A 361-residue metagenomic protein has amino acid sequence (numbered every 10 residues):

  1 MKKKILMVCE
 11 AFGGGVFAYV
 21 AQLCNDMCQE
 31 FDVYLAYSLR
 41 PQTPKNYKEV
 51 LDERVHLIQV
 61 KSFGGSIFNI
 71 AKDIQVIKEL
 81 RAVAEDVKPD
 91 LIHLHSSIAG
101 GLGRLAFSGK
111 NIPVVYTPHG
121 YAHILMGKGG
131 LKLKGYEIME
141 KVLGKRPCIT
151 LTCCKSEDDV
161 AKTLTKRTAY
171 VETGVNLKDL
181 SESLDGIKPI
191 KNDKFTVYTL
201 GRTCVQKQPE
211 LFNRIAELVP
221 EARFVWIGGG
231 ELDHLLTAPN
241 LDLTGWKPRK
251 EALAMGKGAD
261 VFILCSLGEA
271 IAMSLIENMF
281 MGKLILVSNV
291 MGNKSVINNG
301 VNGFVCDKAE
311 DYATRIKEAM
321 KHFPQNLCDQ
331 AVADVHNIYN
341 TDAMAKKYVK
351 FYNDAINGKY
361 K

Functional and structural regions predicted by a protein language model:
L6-V8, I190-K207, N213-A216: Conserved donor-binding/catalytic core segment of Leloir-type glycosyltransferases
M7-D26, E30-K72, V160-K162, G230-L232: N-terminal strand-loop element at the rim of the active site of nucleotide-sugar-dependent glycosyltransferases
L94-G100, P118: Short His-centered aromatic/hydrophobic patch
L133-T150: Membrane-proximal helix-turn-helix segments that form the acceptor-binding/catalytic region of lipid-linked
L267: Aromatic "clamp/platform" in nucleotide-sugar-dependent glycosyltransferases that forms part of the donor/acceptor
L284-V287: Short hydrophobic beta-strand element within catalytic cores of glycosyltransferases and related nucleotide-activated
N299-E310, E318-P324: Conserved acidic donor-binding segment of nucleotide-sugar-dependent glycosyltransferases
Q325-I338, K347: A short, well-ordered alpha-helix in the C-terminal region of glycosyltransferases
